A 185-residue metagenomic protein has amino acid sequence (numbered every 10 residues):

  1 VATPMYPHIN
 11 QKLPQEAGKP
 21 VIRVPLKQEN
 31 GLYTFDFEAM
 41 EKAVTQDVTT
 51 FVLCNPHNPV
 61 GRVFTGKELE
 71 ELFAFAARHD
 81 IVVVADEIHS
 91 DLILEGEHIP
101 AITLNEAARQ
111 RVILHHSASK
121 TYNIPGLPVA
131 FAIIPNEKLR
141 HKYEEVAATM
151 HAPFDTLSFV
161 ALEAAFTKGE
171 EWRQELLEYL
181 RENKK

Functional and structural regions predicted by a protein language model:
V1-L13: Conserved PLP-anchoring active-site segment centered on the Schiff-base-forming lysine
T3-P4, R23-Q28: Short beta->alpha connector loops at strand-helix junctions that form conserved, small/polar/Pro-enriched
M5, E87-H89, S117-A118: Short strand-turn motif at the edge of the Rossmann-like AdoMet-binding core
Q11, R111-K185: PLP-dependent aminotransferase class I/II
L13-P14, A76, N105: A generic structural signal for well-ordered alpha-helical segments
A17, R78-H79, A108: Helix C-cap/helix->beta junction micro-motif
L26-E97: Active-site phosphate-binding strand-loop segment of PLP-dependent enzymes
L72, A101, K185: Aromatic/hydrophobic pocket-lining residues that form π-stacking "cages" and hydrophobic walls in ligand
